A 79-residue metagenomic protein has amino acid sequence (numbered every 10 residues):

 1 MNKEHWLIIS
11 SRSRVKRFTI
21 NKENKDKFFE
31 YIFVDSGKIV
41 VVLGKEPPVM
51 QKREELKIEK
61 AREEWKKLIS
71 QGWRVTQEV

Functional and structural regions predicted by a protein language model:
M1-K67, T76-V79: Terminus-proximal functional modules
